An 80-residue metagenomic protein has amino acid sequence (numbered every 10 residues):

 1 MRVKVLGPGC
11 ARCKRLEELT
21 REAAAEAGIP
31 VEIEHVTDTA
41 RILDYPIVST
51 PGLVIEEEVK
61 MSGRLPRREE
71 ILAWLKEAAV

Functional and structural regions predicted by a protein language model:
M1-L19: Local sequence-structure signature of Cys/Sec-based thiol-disulfide redox active-site neighborhoods
P8, D38, E58: Short, ordered loop/turn segments at secondary-structure junctions
A11, T37, V48, P66-E69: Residues at secondary-structure transition points
T20, A24: Conserved hydrophobic residues forming the short capping helix/wall of the S-adenosyl-L-methionine
I29-T39: Thiol-based oxidoreductase modules, predominantly thioredoxin-like and allied folds used for disulfide exchange
P46-V54: Structural micro-motif
I55-V80: Non-catalytic, surface beta->alpha helical segment in thiol-disulfide oxidoreductase systems
